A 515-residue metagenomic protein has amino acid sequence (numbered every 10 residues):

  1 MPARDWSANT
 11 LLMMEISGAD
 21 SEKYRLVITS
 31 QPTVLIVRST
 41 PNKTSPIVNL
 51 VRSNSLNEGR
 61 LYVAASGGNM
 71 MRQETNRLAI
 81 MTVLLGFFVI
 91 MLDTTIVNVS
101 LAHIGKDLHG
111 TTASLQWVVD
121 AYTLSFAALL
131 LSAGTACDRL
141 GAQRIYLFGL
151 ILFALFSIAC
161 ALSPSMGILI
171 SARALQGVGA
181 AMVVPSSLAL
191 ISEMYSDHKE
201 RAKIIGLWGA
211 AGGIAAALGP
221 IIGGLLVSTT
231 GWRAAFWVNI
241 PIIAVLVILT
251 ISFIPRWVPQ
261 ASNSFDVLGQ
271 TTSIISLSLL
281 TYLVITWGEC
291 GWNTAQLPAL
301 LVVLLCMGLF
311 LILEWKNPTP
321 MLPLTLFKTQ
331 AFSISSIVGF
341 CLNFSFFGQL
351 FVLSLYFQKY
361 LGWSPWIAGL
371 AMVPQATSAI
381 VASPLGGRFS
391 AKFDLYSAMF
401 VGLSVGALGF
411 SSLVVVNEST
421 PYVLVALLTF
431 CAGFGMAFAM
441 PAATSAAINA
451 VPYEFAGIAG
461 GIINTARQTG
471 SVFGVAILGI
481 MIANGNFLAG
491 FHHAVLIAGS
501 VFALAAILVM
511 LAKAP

Functional and structural regions predicted by a protein language model:
L50, Y62, G206, S228-V338 (+6 more regions): Hydrophobic transmembrane-helix bundles of small-molecule transporters
N76-L92, V97-V99, T112, T229 (+3 more regions): 12-transmembrane solute porter fold
S100-A128, W366: Extracellular/periplasmic helix-loop-helix junction of adjacent transmembrane segments in MFS-like secondary
D120-G134, V184, L188, V373-L385: Central cavity-lining transmembrane alpha-helices of secondary-active solute carriers, predominantly the Major
Y122, F126, G177, W208-A216 (+7 more regions): Structural signature of transmembrane alpha-helices in multi-pass secondary transporters
D138-L268, Y453: Helix-loop-helix hairpins in multi-pass membrane proteins, especially solute transporters
G212-G224, L277, S383, S471-A476: Glycine/proline-centered helix-kink
